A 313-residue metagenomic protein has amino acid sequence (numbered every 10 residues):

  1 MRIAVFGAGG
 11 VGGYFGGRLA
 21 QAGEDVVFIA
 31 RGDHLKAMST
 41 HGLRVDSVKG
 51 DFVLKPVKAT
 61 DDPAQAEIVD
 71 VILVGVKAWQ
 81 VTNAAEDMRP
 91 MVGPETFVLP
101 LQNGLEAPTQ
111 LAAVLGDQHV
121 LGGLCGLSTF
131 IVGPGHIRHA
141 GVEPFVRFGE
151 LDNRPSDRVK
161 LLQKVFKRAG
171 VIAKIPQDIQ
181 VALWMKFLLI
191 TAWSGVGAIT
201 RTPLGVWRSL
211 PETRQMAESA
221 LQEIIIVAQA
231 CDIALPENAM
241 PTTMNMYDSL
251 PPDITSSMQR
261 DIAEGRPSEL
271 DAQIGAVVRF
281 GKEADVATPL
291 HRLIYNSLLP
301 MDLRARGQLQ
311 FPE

Functional and structural regions predicted by a protein language model:
M1-D51: NAD(P)+-binding Rossmann beta1-loop-alpha1 motif at the extreme N-terminus of oxidoreductases
F6, I29, L101-Q102, G123 (+1 more regions): Structural motif
G17, Q21, E86-P90, A113 (+2 more regions): Short, well-ordered alpha-helices that flank and scaffold nucleotide-derived cofactor binding pockets
F28, A59-T60, F148: Generic preference for hydrophobic
D33, W79-Q80, L105-E106, R154 (+1 more regions): Short alpha-helical
A37, P90-M91, V114-G123, V132-F187 (+1 more regions): Internal alpha-helical scaffold of NAD(P)-dependent oxidoreductase catalytic cores
F52-H136: Rossmann-like NAD(P)(H) cofactor-binding subdomain of soluble oxidoreductases
M216-E313: NAD(P)-dependent Rossmann-like dehydrogenase/reductase catalytic/cofactor-binding core
